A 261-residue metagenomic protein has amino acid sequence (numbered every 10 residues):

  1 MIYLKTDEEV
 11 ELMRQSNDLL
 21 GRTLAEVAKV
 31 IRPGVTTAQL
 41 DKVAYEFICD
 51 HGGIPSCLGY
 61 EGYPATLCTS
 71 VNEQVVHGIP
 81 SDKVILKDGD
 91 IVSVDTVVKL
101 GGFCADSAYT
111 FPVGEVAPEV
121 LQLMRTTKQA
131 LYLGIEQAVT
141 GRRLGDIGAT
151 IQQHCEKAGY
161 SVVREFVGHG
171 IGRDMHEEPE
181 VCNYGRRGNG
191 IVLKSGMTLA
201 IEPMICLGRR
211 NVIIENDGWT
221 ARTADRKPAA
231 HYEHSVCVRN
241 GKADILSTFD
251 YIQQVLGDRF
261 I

Functional and structural regions predicted by a protein language model:
M1-I261: Active-site neighborhoods and metal-handling regions in enzymes and metal-associated proteins
